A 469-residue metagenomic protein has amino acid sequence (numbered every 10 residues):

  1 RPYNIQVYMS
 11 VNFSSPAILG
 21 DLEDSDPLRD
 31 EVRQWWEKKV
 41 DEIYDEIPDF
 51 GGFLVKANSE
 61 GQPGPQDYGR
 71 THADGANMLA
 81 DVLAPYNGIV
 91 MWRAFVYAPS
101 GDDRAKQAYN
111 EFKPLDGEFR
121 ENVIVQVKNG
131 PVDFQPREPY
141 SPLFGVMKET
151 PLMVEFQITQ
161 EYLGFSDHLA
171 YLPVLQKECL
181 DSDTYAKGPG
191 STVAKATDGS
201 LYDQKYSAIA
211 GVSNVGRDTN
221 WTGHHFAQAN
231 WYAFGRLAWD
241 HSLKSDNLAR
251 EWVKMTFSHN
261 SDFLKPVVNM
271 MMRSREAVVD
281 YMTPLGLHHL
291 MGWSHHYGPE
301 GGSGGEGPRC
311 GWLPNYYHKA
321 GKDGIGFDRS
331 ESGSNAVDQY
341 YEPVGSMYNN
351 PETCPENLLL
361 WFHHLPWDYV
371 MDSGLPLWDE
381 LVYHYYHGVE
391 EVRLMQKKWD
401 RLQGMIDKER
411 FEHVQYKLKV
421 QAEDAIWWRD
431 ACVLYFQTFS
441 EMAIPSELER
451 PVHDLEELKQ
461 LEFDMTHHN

Functional and structural regions predicted by a protein language model:
R1-Q126, D218-G223, Q228, G235-S242 (+3 more regions): Aromatic-lined carbohydrate-binding surfaces of glycoside hydrolases
G61, Y162, S258-H259: A generic structural motif
Y68-G69, E138-S141, H168-Y171, L264-N269 (+1 more regions): Composition- and surface-driven signal marking solvent-exposed, interaction-prone regions in large proteins
Y97-R104, V132-F134, L163-D167, E276-D280: Short, conserved secondary-structure transition motifs
V123, V154, V278: A broad, low-specificity signal marking well-ordered, structured residues that form hydrophobic/aromatic
G130-N214: Aromatic-lined glycan-binding groove of carbohydrate-active enzymes
G190-N469: Catalytic domains of carbohydrate-active enzymes that cleave complex glycans
